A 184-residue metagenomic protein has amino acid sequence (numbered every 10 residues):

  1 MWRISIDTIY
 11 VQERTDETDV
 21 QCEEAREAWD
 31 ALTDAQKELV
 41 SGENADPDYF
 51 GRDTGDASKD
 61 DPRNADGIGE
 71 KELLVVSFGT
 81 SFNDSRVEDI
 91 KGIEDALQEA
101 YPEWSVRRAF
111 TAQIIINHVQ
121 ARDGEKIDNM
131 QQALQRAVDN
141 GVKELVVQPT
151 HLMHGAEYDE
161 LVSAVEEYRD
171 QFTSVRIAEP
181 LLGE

Functional and structural regions predicted by a protein language model:
M1-D53: Beta-rich interaction/scaffold domains
N44, D48-E184: Active-site-proximal alpha-helix that buttresses catalytic centers in soluble enzyme cores
